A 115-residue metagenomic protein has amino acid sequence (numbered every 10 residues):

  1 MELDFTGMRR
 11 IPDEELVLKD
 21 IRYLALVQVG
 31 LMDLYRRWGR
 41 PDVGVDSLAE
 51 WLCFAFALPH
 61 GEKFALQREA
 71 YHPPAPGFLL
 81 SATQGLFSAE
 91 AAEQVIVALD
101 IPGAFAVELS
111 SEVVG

Functional and structural regions predicted by a protein language model:
E2-G115: Residues within mature, well-folded domains
